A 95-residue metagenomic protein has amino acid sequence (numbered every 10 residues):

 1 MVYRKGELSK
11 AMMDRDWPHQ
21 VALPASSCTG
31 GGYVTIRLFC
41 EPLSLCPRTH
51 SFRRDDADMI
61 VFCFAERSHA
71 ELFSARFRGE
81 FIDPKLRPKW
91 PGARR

Functional and structural regions predicted by a protein language model:
M1-V2: Positively charged, small/polar-rich N-terminal and surface patches that mediate targeting and assembly and bind
L8, P24, G32-V34, F81 (+1 more regions): Compositionally biased, intrinsically disordered low-complexity regions
L8-M13, C46-R54: Short, flexible, solvent-exposed loop/turn segments with mixed acidic/basic and small polar residues
L8-S27: Short glycine-/aliphatic-rich beta-strand segments at the starts of folded cytosolic domains
W17, L23, E41, C46 (+1 more regions): Intrinsic-disorder/low-complexity coil detector
S26-R48: Short amphipathic alpha-helix segments
S51, D55-A93: Short, compact, well-ordered microdomains
